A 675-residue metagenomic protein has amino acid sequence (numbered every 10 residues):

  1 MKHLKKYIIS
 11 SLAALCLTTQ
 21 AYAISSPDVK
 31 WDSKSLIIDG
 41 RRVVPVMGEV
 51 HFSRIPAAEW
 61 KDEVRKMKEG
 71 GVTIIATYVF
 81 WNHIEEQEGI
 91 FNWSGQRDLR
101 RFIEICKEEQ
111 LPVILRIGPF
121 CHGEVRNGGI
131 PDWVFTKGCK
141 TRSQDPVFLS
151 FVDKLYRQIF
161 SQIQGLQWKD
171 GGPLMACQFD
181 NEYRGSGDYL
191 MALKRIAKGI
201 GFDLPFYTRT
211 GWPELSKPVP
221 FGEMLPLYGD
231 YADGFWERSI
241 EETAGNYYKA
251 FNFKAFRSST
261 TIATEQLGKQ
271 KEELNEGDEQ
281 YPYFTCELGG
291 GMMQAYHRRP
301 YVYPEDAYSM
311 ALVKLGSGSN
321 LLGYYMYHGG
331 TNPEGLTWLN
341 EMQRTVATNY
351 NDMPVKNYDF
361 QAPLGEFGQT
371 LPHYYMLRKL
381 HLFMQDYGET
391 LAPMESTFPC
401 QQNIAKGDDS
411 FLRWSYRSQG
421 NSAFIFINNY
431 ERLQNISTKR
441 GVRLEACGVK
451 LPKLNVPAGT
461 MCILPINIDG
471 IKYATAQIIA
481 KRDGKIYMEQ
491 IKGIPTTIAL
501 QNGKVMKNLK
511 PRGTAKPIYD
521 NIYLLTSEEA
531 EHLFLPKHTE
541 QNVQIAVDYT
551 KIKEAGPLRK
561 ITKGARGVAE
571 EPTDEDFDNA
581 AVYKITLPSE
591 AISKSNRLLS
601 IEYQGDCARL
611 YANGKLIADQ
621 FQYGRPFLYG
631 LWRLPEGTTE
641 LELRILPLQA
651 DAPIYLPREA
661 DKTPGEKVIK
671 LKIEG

Functional and structural regions predicted by a protein language model:
S10-T19: Bacterial N-terminal signal peptides
Y22-I74, E104, K667: N-terminal carbohydrate-binding accessory modules
W60-R126, K198-G199: Aromatic-lined substrate-binding rim segments of carbohydrate-active enzymes
E108-I114, C121-A263, G268-Q294, G316-S319: Active-site region of glycoside hydrolase catalytic domains
K137, F148-I163, D170-Q178, R184-K194 (+8 more regions): Carbohydrate-binding surfaces of carbohydrate-active enzymes
G441-E445, A499, Q604-L616: Short, surface-exposed beta-strand/strand-loop-strand elements in extracellular ectodomains
A591-A612, Q620-F621, L643-R644: Aromatic-lined ligand-binding clefts that engage carbohydrates, nucleic acids, or primary amines
L643-D651: Short beta-strand-plus-loop segments that form exposed binding edges in beta-rich domains
